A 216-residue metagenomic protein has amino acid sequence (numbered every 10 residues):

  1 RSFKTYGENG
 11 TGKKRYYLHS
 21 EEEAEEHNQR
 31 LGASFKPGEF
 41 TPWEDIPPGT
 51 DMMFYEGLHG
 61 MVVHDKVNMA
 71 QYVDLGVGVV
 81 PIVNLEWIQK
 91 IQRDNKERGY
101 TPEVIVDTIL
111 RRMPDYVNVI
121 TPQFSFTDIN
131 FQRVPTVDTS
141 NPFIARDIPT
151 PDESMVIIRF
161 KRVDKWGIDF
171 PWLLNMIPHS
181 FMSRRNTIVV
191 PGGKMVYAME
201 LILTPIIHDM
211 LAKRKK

Functional and structural regions predicted by a protein language model:
R1-A33, M52: Conserved nucleotide-sensing/catalytic segment adjacent to the nucleotide-binding pocket in NTP-handling enzymes
L31-P48, M52, M69, V83-K216: C-terminal accessory "lid"/substrate-recognition subdomains
G57-M61: Short beta->alpha connector loops
V62-V67: Conserved ATPase-coupling elements of RecA-like P-loop NTPase cores
Y72: A mobile, often basic/glycine-rich helix-loop segment that functions as the active-site lid/recognition loop
